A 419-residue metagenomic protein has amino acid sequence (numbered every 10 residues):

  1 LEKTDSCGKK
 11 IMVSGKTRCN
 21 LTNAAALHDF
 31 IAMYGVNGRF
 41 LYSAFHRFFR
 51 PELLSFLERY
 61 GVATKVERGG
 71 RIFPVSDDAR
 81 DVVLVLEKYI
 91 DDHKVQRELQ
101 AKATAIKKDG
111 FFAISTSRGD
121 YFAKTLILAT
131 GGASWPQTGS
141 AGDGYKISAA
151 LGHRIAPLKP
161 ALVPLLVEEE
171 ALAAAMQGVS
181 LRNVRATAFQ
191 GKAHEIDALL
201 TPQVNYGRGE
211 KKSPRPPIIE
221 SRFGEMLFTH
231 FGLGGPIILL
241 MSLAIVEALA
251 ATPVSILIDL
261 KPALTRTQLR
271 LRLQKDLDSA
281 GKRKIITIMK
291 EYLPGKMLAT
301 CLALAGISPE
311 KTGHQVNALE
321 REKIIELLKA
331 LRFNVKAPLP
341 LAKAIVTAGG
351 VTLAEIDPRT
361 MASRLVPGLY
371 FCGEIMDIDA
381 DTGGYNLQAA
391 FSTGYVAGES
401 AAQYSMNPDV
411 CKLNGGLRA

Functional and structural regions predicted by a protein language model:
K3-Q96: Conserved N-terminal/central alpha/beta ligand/cofactor-binding core
D5-C7, M12-V13, L27-H28, R154-P157 (+1 more regions): An anion/pyrophosphate-binding glycine-rich loop and adjacent beta-alpha core in soluble alpha-beta enzymes
L99-F111: A conserved short coil-to-beta-strand element within the FAD-binding core of flavoproteins
L99-Q100, A299-D379: A glycine-rich dinucleotide-binding beta-alpha-beta segment and adjacent secondary-structure elements that constitute
T116-T125, R222-F223: Core beta-strand elements of the Rossmann-like FAD/NAD(P) dinucleotide-binding domain in flavoenzyme oxidoreductases
T125-A171: Glycine-rich loop(s) and the adjacent beta-strand/alpha-helix scaffold that form part
S134-I147, L151, I378-S405: A conserved FAD-binding loop/helix module that cradles the flavin
W135, P164-L165, L233-G234, I345-V346 (+1 more regions): Glycine-rich phosphate/pyrophosphate-binding beta-alpha loops
